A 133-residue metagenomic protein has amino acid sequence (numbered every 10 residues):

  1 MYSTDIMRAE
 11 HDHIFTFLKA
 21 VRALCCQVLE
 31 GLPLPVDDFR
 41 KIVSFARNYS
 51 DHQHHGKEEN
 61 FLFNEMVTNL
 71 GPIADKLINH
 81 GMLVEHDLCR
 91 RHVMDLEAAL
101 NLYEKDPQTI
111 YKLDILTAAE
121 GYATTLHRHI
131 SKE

Functional and structural regions predicted by a protein language model:
M1-K132: Small-residue-biased structural context
